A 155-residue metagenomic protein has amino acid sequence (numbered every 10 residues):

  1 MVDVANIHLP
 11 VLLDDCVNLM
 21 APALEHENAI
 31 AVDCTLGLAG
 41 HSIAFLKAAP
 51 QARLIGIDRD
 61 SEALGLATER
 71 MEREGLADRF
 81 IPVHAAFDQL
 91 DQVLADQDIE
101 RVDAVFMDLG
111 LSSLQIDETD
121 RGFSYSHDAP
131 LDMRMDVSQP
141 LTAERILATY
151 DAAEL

Functional and structural regions predicted by a protein language model:
M1-L155: S-adenosyl-L-methionine-dependent methyltransferase catalytic core, i.e., the SAM/SAH-binding region
